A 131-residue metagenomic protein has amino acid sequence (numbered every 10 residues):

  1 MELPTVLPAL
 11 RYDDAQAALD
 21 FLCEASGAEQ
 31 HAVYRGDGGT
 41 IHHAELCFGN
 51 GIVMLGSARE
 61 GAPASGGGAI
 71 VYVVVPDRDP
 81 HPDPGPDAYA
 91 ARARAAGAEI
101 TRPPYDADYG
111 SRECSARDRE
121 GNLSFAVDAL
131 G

Functional and structural regions predicted by a protein language model:
M1-A9, L19-R117, V127-G131: Vicinal oxygen chelate
Y12-Q16: Short acidic-aromatic low-complexity motifs
E120: C-terminal catalytic core of tyrosine-transesterase DNA break-rejoin enzymes
